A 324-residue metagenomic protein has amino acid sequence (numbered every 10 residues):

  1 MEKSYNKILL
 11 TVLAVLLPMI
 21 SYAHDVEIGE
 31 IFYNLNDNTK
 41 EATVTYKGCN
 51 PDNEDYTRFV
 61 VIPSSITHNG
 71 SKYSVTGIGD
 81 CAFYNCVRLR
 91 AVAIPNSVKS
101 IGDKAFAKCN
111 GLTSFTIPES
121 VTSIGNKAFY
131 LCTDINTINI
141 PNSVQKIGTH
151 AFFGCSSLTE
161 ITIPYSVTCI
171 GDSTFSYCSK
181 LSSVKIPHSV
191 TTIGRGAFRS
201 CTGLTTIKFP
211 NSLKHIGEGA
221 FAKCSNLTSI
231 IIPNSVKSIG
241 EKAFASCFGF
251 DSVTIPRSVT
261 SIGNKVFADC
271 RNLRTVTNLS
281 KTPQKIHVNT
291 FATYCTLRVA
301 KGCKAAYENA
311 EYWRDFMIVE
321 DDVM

Functional and structural regions predicted by a protein language model:
M1-V12: Bacterial N-terminal signal peptides that target proteins for export
A14-S21: Hydrophobic h-region of N-terminal signal peptides that target proteins for export in Gram-negative bacteria
S21-I28: Boundary at the C-terminal end of the N-terminal hydrophobic targeting segment
I31-L35: Short amphipathic beta-strand and strand-loop transition segments with alternating hydrophobic
D37-T39, E54-G77, V87-S100, N110-S123 (+9 more regions): Structural signature of tandem-repeat unit edges
T39-P51: Generic recognition of long tandem-repeat/solenoid scaffolds
D80-A82, G102-A105, G125-Y130, G148-F153 (+6 more regions): Consensus positions within tandem repeat domains that build extended binding/scaffold surfaces
C303, A310-Y312: Acidic, glycine/polar-enriched metal-coordinating patches/loops that mediate binding to polyanionic ligands
